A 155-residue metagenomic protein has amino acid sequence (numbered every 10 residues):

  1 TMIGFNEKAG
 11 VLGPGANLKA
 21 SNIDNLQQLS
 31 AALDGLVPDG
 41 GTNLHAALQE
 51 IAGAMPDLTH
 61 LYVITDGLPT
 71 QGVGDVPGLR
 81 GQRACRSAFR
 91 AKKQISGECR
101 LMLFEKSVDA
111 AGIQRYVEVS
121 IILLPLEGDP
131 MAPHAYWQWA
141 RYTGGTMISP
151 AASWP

Functional and structural regions predicted by a protein language model:
T1-L18, L48, D57-T65, S120-I122: Von Willebrand factor
N6, P14-V37, E50, P56: Exposed, interaction-prone extracellular/peripheral surfaces
N6-V11, P38-G41, D57, G67-Q71 (+2 more regions): Solvent-exposed loop/turn segments at secondary-structure junctions within structured extracellular/periplasmic domains
A20-Q27, P38-H45, E127-H134: Soluble non-cytosolic domains of exported or imported proteins
I23-D24, S149-S153: C-terminal or late-domain output modules
G35, G67-Y142, I148-P150: VWA/integrin I-like adhesion module and closely mimicked acidic/polar interface patches used
L44, L48, A52: Short, conserved alpha-helix that lines the donor NDP-sugar binding/gating region of sugar-transfer enzymes
